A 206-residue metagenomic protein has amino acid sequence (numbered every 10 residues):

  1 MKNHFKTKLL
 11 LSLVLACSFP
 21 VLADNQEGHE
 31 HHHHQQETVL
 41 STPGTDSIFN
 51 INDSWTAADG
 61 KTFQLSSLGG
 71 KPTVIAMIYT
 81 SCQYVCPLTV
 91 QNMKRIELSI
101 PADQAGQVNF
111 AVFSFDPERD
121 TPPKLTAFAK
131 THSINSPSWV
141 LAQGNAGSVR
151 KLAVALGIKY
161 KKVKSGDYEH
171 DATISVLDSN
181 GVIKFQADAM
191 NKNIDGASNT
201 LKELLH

Functional and structural regions predicted by a protein language model:
K2-L10: Bacterial N-terminal signal peptides that target proteins for export
S18-P20: N-terminal signal peptide c-region/cleavage motif recognized by signal peptidases
A23-H33: Cleaved targeting-peptide boundary
H32-S66, Q91: N-terminal "domain-start" segment that seeds a small globular fold
N50-I51, P72-T73, D171-A172: Short loop/turn microsegments at loop-to-beta-strand junctions
Q64-M93: Short active-site neighborhood of thiol/selenol oxidoreductases, capturing the structured segment around
V90-L152: Structural microenvironment flanking redox-active thiols in thiol-disulfide oxidoreductases
V163-H206: Thiol-/selenol-based redox modules, centered on thioredoxin-like and closely related oxidoreductase domains
